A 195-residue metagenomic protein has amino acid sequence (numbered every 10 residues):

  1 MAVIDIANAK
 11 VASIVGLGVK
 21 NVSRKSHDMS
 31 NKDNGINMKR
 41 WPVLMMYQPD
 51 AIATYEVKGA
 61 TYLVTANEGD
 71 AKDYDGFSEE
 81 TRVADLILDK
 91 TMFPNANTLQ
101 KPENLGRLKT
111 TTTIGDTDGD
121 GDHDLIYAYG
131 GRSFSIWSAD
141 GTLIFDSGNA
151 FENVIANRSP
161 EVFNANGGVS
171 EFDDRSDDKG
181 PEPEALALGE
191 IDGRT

Functional and structural regions predicted by a protein language model:
M1-T195: Beta-sheet-rich non-transmembrane sensory/scaffold domains
